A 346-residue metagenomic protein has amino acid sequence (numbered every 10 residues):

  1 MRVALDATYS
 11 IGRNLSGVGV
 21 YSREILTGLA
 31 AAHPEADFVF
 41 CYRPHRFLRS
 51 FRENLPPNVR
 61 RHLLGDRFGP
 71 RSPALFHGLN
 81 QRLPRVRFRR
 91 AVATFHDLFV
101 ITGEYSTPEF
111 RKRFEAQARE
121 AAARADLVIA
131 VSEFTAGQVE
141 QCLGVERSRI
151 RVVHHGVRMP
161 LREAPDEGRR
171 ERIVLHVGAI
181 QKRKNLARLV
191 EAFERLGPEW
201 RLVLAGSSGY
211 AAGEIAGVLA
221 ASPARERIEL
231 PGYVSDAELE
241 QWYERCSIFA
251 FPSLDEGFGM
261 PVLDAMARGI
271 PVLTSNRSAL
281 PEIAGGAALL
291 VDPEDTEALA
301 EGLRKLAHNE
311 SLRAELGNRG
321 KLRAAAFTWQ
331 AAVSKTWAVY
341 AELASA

Functional and structural regions predicted by a protein language model:
M1-A346: Carbohydrate transferase catalytic cores enriched for Leloir-type hexosyltransferases
